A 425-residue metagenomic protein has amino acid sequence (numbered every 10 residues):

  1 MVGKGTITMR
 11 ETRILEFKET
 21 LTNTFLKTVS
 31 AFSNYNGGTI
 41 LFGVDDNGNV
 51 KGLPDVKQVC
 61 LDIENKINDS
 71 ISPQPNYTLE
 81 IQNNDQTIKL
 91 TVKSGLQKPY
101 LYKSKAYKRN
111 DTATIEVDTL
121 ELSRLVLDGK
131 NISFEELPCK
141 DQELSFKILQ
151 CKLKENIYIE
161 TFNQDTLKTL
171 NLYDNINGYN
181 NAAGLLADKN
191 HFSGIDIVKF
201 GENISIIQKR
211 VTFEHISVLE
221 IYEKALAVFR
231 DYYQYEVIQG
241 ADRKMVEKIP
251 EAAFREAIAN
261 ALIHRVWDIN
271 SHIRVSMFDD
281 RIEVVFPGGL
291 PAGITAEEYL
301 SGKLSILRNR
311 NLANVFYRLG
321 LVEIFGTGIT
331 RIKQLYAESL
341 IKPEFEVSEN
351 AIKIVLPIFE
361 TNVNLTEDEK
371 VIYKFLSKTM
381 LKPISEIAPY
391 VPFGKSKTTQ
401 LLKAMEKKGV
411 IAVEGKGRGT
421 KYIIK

Functional and structural regions predicted by a protein language model:
M1-E251, R255-N362, K382-E386, F393-Q400 (+1 more regions): Conserved N-terminal catalytic/coupling substructures associated with nucleotide/phosphate chemistry
V355-F375: Short alpha-helical segments that sit at the start of domains
I358-F359, L365-T366, V413-K425: Short, cationic-aromatic polyanion-contact patches
L376-M380: Short helix-to-turn junction characteristic of helix-turn-helix DNA-binding domains, especially the helix
